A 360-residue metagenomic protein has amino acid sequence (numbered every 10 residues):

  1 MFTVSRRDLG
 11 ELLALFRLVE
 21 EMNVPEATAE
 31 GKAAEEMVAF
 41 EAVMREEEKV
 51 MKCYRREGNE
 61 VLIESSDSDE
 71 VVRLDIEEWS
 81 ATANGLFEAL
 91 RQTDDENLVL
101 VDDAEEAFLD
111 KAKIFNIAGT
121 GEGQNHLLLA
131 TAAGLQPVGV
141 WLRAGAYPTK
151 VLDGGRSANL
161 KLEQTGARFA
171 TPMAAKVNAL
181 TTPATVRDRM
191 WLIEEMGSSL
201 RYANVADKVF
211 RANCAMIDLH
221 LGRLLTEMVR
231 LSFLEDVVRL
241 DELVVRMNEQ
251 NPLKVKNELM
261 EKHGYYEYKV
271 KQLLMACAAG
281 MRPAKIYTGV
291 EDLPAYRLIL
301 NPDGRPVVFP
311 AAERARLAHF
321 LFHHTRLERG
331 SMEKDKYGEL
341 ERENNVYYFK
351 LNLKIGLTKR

Functional and structural regions predicted by a protein language model:
F2-G123, A130-P137, W141-R360: Short, positively charged
